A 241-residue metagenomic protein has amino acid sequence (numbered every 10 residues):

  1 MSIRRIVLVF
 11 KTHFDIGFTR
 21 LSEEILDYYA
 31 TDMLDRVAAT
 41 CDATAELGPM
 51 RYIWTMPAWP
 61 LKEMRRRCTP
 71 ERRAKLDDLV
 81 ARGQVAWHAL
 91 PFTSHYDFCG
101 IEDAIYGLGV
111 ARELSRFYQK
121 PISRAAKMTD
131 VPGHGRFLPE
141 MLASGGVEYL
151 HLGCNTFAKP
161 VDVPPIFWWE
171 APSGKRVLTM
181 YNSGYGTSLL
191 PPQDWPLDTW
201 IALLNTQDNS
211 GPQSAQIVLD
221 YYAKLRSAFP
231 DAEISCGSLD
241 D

Functional and structural regions predicted by a protein language model:
M1-D241: Catalytic-domain carbohydrate-binding cleft regions of carbohydrate-active enzymes
